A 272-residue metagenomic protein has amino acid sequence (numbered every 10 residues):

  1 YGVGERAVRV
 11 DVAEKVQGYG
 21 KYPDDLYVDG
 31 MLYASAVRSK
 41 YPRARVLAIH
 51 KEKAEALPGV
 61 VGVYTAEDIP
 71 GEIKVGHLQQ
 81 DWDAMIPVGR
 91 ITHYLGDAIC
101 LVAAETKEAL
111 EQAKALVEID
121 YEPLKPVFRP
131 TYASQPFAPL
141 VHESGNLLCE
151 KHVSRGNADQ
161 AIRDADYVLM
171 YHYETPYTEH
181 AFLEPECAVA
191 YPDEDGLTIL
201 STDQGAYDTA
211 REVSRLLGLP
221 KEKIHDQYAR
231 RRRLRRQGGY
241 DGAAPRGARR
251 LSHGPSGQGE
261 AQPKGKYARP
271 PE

Functional and structural regions predicted by a protein language model:
Y1-L148, V168, G242: Flexible, low-hydrophobicity surface segments
V8, L26-G30, M85-I86, I91-G96 (+5 more regions): Solvent-exposed alpha-helices and their adjacent loops that cap or buttress functional pockets in soluble metabolic
V16, H152-G156: Short, low-to-moderate order helix/coil transition modules at the start of elongated helical scaffolds
G18, G62-E67, Y94, L169-Y173 (+3 more regions): General beta-strand structural signal in soluble alpha/beta enzymes
A36-A66, L101-D120, A188-H253: Alpha-helical support elements that line or immediately flank enzyme active sites and cofactor-binding pockets
A98-I99, A104-T106, G254-E272: Phosphate/diphosphate-binding loops
G145, E150-V153, E174-T175, E179-H180: Non-catalytic, substrate/partner-engaging modules appended to enzymatic cores
A158-L217, Y267-P270: Conserved beta-alpha junction segments in alpha/beta enzyme cores
